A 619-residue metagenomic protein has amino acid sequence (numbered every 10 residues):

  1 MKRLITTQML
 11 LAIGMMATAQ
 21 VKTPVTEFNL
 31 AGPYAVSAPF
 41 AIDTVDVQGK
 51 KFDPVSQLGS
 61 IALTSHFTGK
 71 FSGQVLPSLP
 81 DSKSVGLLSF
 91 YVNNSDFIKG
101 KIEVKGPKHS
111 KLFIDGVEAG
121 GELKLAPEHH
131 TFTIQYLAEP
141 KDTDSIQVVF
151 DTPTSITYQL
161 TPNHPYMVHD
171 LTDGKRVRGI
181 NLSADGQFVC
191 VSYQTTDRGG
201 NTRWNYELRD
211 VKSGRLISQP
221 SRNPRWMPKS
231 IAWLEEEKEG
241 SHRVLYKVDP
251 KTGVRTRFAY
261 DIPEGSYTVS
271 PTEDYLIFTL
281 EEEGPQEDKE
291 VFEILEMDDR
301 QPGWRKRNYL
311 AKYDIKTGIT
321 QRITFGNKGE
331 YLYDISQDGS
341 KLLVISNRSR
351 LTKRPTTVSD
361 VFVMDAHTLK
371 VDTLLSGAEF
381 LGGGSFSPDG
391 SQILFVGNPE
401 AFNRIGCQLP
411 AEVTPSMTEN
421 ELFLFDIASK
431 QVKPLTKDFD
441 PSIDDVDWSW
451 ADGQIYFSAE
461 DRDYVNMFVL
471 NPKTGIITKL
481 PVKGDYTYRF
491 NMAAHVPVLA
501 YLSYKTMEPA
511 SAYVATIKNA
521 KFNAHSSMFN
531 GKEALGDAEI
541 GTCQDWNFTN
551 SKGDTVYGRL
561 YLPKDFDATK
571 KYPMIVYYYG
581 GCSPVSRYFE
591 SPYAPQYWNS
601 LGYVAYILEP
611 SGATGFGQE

Functional and structural regions predicted by a protein language model:
Q20-Q74, T131-P165: Accessory carbohydrate-binding/adhesion or oligomerization-edge regions at the termini of glycan-active proteins
N94, I98-K111, F132: Aromatic-lined ligand-binding clefts that engage carbohydrates, nucleic acids, or primary amines
G174, Y193-N205, E235-Y246, Y260-G265 (+10 more regions): A flexible loop/linker signature enriched in serine peptidases of the S9 family
A184-D185, P228-K229, P271-T272, Q337-D338 (+3 more regions): Residue-level detector of Asp-centered blade-edge/turn motifs that repeat once per structural unit in beta-propeller
G186-V189, I231-W233, E273-L276, L342-L343 (+3 more regions): Hydrophobic beta-strand positions that form the internal "hydrophobic ladder" of WD40/Gbeta-like beta-propeller blades
D210-R243, Y260-I262: Blade-loop segments of beta-propeller domains
D210-S213, D249-G253, D314-G318, D365-L369 (+3 more regions): Short loop/turn segments that connect beta-strands within beta-propeller blades
R489-E619: Serine-hydrolase catalytic core recognition
